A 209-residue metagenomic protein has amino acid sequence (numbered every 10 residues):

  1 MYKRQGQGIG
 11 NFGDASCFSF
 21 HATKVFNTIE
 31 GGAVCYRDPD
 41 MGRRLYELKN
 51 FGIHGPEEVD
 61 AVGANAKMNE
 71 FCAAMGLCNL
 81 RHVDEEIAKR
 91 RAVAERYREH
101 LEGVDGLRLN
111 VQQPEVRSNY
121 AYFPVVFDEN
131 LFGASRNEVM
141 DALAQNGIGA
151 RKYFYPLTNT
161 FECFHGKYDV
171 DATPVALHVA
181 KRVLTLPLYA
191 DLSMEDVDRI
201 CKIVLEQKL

Functional and structural regions predicted by a protein language model:
M1-Y2: Short, small-residue-biased leader/transition segments that mark boundaries at the very start of proteins
G8: Conserved catalytic cysteine-centered active-site region of acyl-thioester-dependent Claisen-condensing enzymes
N11-E47, E70: Active-site PLP attachment segment
P39-L209: PLP-dependent aminotransferase class I/II
